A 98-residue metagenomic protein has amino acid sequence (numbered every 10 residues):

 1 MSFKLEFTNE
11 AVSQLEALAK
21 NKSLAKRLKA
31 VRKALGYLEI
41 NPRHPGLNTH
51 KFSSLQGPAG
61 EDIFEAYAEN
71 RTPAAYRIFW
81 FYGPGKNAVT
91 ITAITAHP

Functional and structural regions predicted by a protein language model:
M1-A75, G83-P98: Basic, Lys/Arg-enriched alpha-helical interface segments
